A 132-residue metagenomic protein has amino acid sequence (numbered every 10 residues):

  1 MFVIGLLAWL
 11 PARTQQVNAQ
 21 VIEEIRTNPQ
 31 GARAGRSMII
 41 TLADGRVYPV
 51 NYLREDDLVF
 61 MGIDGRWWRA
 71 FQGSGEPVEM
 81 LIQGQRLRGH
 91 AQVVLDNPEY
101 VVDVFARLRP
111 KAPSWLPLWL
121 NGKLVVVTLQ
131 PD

Functional and structural regions predicted by a protein language model:
M1-F2: N-terminal Sec-pathway targeting helices
L7-R46: Short, conserved active-site entrance elements at the starts or edges of catalytic domains
V17-Q20, G31, I39, D57-V59 (+2 more regions): A short linear-motif detector with a strong N-terminal bias
R26-N28, I40, V47, V59 (+3 more regions): Short, flexible coil/linker segments at or flanking structured domains
G31-D64, R88-Q92: Short beta-strand segments
R66-D132: Short, structured beta-strand-loop surface elements
